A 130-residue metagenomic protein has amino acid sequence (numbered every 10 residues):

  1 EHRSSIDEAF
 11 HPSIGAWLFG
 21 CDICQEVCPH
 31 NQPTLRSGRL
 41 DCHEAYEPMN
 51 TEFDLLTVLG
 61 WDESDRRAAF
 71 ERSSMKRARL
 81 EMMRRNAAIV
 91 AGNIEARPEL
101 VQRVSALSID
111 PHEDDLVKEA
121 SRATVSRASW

Functional and structural regions predicted by a protein language model:
E1-R97, S105: Ferredoxin-type iron-sulfur electron-transfer modules in oxidoreductases and energy-metabolism complexes
W61-S64, D110, R127: A structural signal for alpha-helix termini and helix-coil/disorder junctions
L80, D110-L116: Short inter-helical turns and helix N-cap capping residues of alpha-solenoid HEAT/ARM repeat scaffolds
R84-E95, L116-W130: Structural detector for internal amphipathic alpha-helices that build alpha-solenoid repeat scaffolds
A96-E99, E113: Alpha-helical structural elements of signaling/regulatory helical domains
R103-S105, A120: TerminUS-proximal long segments
